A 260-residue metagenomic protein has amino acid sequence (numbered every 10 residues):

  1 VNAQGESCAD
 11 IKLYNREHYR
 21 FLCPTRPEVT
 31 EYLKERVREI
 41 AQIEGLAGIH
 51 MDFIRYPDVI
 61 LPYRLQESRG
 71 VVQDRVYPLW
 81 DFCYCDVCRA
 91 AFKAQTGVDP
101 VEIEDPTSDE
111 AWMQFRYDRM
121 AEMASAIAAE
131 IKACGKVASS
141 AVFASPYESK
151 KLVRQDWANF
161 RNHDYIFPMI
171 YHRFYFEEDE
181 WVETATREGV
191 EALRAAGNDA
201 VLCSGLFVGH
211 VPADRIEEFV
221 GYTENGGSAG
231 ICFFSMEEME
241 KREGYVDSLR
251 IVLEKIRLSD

Functional and structural regions predicted by a protein language model:
V1-E44: Active-site-adjacent "subsite" loops/lids of carbohydrate-active enzymes
V1-R16, F53-V101: Aromatic- and acidic-residue-enriched segments that line the glycan-binding/catalytic groove of carbohydrate-active
C23-E31, Q114-E122, D214: Soluble non-cytosolic domains of exported or imported proteins
V29-E39, Y147-R161, P212-E224: Short, acidic/polar
L33, I40, I49-D52, I131 (+3 more regions): Conserved, mostly hydrophobic/aromatic
H50-P57, W80, Y84, K93-Q95 (+2 more regions): Aromatic-lined carbohydrate-recognition surfaces of secreted/lumenal glycan-active proteins
D52, R89-S108, V153-W181, F234-M239: Aromatic- and acid-rich polysaccharide-binding/catalytic face of secreted or lumenal carbohydrate-active enzymes
H163-W181, A185-D260: Substrate-binding cleft of secreted/luminal carbohydrate-active enzymes
